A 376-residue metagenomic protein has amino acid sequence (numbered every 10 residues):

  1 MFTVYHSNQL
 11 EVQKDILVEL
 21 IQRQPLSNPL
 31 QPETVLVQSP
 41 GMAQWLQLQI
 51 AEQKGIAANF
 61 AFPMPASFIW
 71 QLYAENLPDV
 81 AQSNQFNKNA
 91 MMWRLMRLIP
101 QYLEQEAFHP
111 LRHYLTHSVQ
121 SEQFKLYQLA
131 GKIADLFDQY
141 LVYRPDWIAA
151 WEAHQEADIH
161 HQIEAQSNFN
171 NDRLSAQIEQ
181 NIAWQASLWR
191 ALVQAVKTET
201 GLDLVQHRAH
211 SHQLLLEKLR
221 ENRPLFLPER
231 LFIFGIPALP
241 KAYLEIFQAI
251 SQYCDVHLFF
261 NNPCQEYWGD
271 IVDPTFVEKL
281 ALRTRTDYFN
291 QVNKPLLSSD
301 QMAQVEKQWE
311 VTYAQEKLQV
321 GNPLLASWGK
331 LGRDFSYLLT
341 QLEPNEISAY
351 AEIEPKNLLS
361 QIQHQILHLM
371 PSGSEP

Functional and structural regions predicted by a protein language model:
M1-P376: Nucleic acid-machinery interaction/catalytic patches
